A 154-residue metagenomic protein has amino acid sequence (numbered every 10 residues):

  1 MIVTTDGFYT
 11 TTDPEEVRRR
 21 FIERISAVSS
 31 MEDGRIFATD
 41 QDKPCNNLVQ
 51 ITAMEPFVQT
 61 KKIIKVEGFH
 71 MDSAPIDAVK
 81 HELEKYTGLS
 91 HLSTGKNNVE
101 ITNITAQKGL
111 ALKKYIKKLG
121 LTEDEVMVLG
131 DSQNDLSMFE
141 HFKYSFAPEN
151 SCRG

Functional and structural regions predicted by a protein language model:
V3-L129, Q133-M138, N150: Conserved acidic, metal-coordinating active-site core of Asp-based, Mg2+-dependent phosphoryl-transfer enzymes
G154: Acidic helix N-cap motif at the loop->helix transition within catalytic regions of sugar-transfer enzymes
